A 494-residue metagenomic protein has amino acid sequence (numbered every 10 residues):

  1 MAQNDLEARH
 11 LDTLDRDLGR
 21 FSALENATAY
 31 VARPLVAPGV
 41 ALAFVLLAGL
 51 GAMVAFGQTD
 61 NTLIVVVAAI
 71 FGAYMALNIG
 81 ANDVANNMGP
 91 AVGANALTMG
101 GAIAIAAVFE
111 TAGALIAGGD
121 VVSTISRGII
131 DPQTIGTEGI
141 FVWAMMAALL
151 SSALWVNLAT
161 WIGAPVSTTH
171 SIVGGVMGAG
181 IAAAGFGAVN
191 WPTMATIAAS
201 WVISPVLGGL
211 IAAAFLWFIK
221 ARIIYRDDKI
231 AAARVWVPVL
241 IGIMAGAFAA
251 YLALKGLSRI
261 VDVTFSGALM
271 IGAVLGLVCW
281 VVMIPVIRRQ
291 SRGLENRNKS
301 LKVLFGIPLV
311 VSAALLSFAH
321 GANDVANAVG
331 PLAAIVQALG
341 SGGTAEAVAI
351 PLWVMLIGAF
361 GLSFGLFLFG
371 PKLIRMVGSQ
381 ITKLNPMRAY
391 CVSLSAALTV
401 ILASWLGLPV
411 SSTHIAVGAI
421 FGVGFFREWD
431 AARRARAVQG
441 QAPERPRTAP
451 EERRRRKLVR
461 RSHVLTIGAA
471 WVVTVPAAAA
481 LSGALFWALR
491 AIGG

Functional and structural regions predicted by a protein language model:
M1-G494: Alpha-helical transmembrane segments and immediately membrane-proximal extracytoplasmic
